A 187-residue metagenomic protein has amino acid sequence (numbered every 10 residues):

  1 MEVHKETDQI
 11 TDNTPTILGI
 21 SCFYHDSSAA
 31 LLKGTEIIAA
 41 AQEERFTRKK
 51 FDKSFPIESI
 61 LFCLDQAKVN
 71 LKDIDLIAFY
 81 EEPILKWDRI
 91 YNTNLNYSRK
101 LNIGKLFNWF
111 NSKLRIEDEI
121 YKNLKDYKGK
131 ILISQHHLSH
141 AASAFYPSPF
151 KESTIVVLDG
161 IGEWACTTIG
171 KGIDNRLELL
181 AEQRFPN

Functional and structural regions predicted by a protein language model:
M1-N187: Short acidic/glycine-rich loops and adjacent helix/strand connectors that line catalytic pockets where negatively
